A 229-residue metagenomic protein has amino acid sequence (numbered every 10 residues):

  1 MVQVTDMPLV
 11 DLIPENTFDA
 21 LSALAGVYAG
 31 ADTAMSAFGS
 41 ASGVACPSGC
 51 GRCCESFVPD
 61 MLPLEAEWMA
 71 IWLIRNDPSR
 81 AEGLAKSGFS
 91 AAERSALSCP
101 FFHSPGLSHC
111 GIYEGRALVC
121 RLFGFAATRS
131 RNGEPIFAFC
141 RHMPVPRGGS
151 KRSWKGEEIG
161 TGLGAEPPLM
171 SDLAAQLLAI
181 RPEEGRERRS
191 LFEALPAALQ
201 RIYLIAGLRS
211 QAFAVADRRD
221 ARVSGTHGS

Functional and structural regions predicted by a protein language model:
M1-R52, S56-S229: Short loop/turn segments that flank or connect secondary-structure elements
